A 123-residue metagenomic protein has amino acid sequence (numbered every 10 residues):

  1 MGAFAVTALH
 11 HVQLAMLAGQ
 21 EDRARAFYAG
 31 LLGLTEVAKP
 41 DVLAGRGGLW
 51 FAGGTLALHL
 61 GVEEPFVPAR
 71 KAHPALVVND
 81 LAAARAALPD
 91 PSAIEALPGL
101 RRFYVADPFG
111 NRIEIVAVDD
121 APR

Functional and structural regions predicted by a protein language model:
M1-R25, A72-P74, R123: N-terminal beta-strand motif that seeds the catalytic metal site of vicinal oxygen chelate
M1-T7, P89-R123: Vicinal oxygen chelate
T7-A8, F66-K71, L97: Short glycine-enriched loop/turn motifs at secondary-structure junctions
L14-A57: Core segments of cupin and vicinal oxygen chelate
A15, A75-N79, A106: Short hydrophobic/aromatic beta-strand micro-patches that form the beta-sheet surface supporting nucleotide- or nucleic
G47-L49, A72, G99-F103: Short beta-strand micro-motifs in enzyme catalytic cores
V67-L88: Mid-chain, well-packed structural core segment of small domains
